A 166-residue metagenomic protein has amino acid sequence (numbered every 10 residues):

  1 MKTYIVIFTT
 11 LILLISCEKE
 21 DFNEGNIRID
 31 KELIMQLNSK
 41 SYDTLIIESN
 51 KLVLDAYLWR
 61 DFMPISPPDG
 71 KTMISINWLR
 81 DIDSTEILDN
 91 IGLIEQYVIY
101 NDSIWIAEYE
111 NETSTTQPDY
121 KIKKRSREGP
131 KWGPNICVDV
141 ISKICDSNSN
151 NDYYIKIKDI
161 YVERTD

Functional and structural regions predicted by a protein language model:
K2-F8: Sec-dependent signal peptide recognition, specifically the positively charged N-region followed immediately by
L13-S16: C-terminal motif of bacterial Sec signal peptides marking the signal peptidase cleavage site
E20-T44, R125-D166: Surface-exposed edge beta-strand/loop patches
I46, I99-Y100: A general beta-strand register signal
K51-I82, L88: Contiguous beta-strand segments within globular domains
I76-R80, Y97, I141-K143: Residue-level recognition of well-ordered beta-strand positions that form the cores of beta-sheet-rich folds across
I82-E86, D102-N151: Short, solvent-exposed, Trp/other aromatic-anchored flexible loops in extracytoplasmic proteins
L88-I94: Short flexible loop/turn segments that cap and initiate beta-strands
